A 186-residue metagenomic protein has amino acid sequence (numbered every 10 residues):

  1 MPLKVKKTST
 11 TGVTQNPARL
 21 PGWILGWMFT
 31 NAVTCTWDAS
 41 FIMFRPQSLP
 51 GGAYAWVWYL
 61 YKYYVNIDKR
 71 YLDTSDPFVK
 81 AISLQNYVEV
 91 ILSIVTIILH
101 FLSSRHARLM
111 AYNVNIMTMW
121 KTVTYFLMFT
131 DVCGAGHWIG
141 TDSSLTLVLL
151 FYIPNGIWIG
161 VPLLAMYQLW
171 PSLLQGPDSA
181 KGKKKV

Functional and structural regions predicted by a protein language model:
M1-P21, L174-V186: Transit-peptide-like, low-complexity N-terminal presequences and other terminal intrinsically disordered regions
G12-V90: N-terminal helical submodule of small eukaryotic multi-pass membrane proteins
F44-Y63, C133-T141, G176-K183: Interhelical loop segments of eukaryotic multi-pass membrane proteins
Q85-I97, W158-I159: Core segments of transmembrane alpha-helices that mediate helix-helix packing or line hydrophobic substrate/ligand
S93-R108, I116: Juxtamembrane helix-break-helix junctions at the cytosolic face of small multi-pass alpha-helical membrane proteins
N113-T130: Hydrophobic alpha-helical membrane segments
D142-W158: Individual transmembrane alpha-helices with interfacial aromatic-anchor signatures
P154-Q168: Hydrophobic cores of alpha-helical transmembrane segments in multi-pass inner/ER membrane proteins, independent
